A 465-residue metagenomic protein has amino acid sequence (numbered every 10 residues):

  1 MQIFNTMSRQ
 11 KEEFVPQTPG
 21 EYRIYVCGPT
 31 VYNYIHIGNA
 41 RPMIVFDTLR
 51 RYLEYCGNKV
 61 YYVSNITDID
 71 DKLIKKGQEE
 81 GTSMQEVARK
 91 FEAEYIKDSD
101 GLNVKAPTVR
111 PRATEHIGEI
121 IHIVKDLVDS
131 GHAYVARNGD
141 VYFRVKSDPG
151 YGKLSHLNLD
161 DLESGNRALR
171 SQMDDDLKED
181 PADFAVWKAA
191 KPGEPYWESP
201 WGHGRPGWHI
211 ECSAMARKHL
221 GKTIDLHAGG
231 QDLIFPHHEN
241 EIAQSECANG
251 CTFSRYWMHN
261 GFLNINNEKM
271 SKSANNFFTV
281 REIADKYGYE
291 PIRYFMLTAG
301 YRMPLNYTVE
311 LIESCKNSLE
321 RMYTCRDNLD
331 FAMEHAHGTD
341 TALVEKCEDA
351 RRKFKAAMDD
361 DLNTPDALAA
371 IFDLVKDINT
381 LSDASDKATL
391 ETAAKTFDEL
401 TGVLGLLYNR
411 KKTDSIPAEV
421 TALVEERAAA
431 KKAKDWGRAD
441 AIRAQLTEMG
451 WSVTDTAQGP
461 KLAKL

Functional and structural regions predicted by a protein language model:
M1-Y32, D47, K97, G118-D330: Alpha-helical recognition segments enriched in aromatics with Gly/Pro capping that present substrate-recognition
S8-E13, Q17-K105, Q458-L462: N-terminal, positively charged nucleic-acid-binding surface of large information/translation enzymes
N58, H132, W451: Short phosphate-binding/catalytic loops that engage adenosine nucleotides
I66-D70, E92-Y95, K105-I120, N138-S147: Short, glycine/charge-rich beta-strand/loop segments that flank catalytic centers and engage negatively charged groups
Q78-M84, T108-T114, G230: The substrate-binding groove and active-site-proximal loops of carbohydrate-active enzymes, especially glycoside
K269, N275-L465: Structural preference for alpha-helix termini/caps and helix-kink/transition segments
